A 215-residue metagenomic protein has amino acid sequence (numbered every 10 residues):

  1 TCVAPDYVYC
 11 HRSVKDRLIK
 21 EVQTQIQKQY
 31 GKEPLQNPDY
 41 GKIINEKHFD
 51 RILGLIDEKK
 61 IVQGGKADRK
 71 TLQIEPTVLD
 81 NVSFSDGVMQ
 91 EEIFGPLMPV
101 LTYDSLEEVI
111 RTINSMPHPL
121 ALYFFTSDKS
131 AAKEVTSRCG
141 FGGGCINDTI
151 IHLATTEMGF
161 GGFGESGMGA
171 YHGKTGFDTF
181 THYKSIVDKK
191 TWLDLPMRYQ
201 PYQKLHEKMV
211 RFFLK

Functional and structural regions predicted by a protein language model:
T1-C2: Extended low-complexity, polyampholyte segments enriched in Ser/Thr/Pro and acidic residues
R12-H118: NAD(P)-dependent aldehyde/semialdehyde dehydrogenase
Q73-K215: Conserved C-terminal structural/oligomerization subdomain of aldehyde/semialdehyde dehydrogenase
